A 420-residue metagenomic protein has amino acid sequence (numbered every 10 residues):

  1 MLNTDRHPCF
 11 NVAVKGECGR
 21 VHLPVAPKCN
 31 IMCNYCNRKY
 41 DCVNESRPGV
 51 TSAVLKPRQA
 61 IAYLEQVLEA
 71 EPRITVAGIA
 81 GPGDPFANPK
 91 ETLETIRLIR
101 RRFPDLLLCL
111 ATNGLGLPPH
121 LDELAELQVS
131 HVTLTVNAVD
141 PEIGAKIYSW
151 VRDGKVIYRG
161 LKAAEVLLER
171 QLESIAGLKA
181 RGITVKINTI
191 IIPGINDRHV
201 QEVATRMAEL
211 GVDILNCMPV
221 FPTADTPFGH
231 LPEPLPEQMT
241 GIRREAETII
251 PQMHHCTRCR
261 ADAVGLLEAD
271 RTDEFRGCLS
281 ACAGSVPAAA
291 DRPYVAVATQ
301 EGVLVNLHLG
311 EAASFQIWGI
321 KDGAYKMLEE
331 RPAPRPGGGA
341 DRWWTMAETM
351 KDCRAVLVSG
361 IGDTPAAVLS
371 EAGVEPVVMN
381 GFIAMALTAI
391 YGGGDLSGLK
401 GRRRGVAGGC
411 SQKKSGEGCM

Functional and structural regions predicted by a protein language model:
M1-A13, E17, Q201-A290: Auxiliary Fe-S-binding modules of radical SAM enzymes
M1-P24, R38-S52, A70-P72: N-terminal [4Fe-4S]-dependent radical SAM core
A26-D41, T257-G265, A367, A407-M420: Local cysteine-cluster metal-coordination motifs and their immediate loop/turn environment, predominantly Fe-S cluster
Y40-I79, P89-E94: Conserved alpha-helical substructure of the radical SAM core
F86-M218: Conserved AdoMet/S-adenosylmethionine-binding subsite of the radical SAM
S130-L134, G373-A384: Short hydrophobic/aromatic-enriched beta-strand-loop microsegments
F275-D352, M379-M420: Non-catalytic interface/targeting segments
T345-V377: Mid-chain, well-packed structural core segment of small domains
